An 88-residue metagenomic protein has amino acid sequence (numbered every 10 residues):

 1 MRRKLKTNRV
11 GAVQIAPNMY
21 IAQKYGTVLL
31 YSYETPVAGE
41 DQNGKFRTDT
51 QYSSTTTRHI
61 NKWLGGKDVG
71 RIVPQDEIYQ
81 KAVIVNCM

Functional and structural regions predicted by a protein language model:
M1-M88: Terminal leader/tail segments of proteins
